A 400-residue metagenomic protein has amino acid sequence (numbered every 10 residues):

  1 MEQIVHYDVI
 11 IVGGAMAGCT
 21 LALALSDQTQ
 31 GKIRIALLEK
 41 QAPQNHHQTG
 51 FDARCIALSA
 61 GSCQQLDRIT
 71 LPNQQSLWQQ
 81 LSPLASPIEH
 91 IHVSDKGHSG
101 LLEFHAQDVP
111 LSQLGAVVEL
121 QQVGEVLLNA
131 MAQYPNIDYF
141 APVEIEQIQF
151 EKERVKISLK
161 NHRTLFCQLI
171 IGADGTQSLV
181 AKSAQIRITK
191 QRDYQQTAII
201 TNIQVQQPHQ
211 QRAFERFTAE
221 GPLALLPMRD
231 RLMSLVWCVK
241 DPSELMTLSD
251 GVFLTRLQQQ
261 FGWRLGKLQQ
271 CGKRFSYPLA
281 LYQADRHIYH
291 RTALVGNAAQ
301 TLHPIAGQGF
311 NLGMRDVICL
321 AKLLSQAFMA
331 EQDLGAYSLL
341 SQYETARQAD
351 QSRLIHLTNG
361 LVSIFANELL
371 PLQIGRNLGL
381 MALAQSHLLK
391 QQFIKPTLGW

Functional and structural regions predicted by a protein language model:
V5, L84-S183, R192-Q196, D250: Conserved N-terminal helical subregion
V5-L37: N-terminal Rossmann-like FAD-binding beta1-loop-alpha1 element of flavoenzymes
A17, P43, Q177: Conserved Rossmann-like nucleotide-cofactor binding loop
S26-R54: Glycine-rich FAD pyrophosphate-binding loop
T49-K96: N-terminal FAD cofactor-binding segment of flavoenzymes
L66, R163, L169-K267, G272-R274: Conserved FAD-binding catalytic core of PHBH/FMO-like flavoproteins
N202, L245-A330, G335-Y337: FAD/FMN-dependent oxidoreductases across multiple families
K322-W400: C-terminal helical "tail/cap" subdomain of flavin- and related membrane-associated enzymes
